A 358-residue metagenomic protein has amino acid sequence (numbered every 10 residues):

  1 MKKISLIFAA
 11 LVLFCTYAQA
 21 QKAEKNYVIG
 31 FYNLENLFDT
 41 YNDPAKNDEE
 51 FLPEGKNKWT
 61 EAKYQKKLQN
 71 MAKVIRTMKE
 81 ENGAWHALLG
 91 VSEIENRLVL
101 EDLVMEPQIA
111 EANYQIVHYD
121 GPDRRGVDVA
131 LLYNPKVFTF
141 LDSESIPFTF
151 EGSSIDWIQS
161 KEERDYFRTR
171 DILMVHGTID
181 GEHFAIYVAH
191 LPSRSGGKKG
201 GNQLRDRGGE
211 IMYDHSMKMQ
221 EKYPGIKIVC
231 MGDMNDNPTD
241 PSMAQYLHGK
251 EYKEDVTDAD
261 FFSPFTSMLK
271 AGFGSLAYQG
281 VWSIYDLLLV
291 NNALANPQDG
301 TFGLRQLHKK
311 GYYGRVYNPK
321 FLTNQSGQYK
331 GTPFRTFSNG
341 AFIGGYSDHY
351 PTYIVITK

Functional and structural regions predicted by a protein language model:
M1-E24: Bacterial Sec-dependent N-terminal signal peptides
A18-P107, E111-N113, V117-V129, Y312-Y317 (+3 more regions): N-terminal, active-site-proximal structural segment of metallo-dependent hydrolase catalytic domains
Q21, M217-I228, D236-K358: Metal-dependent phosphoester-hydrolase catalytic domains
Q21-I29, F38, V137-T139, F167-S193 (+1 more regions): Beta-strand-turn-beta hairpins that frame and shape the catalytic cleft of phosphate-ester-processing enzymes
Y32-L34, K67, M71, I75-L100 (+6 more regions): Active-site beta-strand/loop signature of hydrolases that rely on acidic residues for catalysis
L34-F38, I94-L98, G121-R125, V137-T139 (+5 more regions): Solvent-exposed loop/turn segments at secondary-structure junctions within structured extracellular/periplasmic domains
A45-D48, E182-L204: Active-site His/acidic residue clusters
I94-H183: Structured beta-strand-rich core segments of catalytic domains in phosphoester-bond hydrolases
